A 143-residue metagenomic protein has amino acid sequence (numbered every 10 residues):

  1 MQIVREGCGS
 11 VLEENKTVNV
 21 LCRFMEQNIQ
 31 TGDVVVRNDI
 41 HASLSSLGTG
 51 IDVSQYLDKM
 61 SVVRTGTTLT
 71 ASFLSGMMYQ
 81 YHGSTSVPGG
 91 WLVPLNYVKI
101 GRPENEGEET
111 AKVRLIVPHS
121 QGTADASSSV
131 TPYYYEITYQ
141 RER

Functional and structural regions predicted by a protein language model:
M1-R143: Cross-family detector of peptidyl-prolyl cis-trans isomerase
